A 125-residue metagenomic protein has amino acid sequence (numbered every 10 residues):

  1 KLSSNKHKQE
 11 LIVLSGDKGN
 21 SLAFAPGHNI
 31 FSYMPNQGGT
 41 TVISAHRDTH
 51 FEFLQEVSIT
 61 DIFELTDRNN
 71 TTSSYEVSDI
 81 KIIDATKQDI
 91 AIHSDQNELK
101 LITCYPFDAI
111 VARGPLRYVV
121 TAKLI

Functional and structural regions predicted by a protein language model:
K1-I125: Solvent-exposed, non-transmembrane regions of membrane-associated and secreted proteins
